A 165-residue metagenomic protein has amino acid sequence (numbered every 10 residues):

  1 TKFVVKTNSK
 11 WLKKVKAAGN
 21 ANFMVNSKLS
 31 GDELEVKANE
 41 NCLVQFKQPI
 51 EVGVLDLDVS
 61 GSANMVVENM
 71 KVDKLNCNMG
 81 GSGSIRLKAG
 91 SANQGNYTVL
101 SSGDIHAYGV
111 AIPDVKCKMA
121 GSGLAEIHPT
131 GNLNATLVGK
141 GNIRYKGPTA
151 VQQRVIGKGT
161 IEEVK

Functional and structural regions predicted by a protein language model:
T1-F3, M24, Q45, N64: Outer-membrane beta-barrel domain signature
T1-G19: Mid-chain, structured segments of secreted extracytoplasmic proteins
N8-K14, S27-V36, K47-L57, V67-C77 (+4 more regions): Short "repeat-start/strand-capping" segments in structured domains, especially the N-termini of parallel beta-helix
A17-N20, N39-N41, Q45, V59-S60: Extracellular beta-strand-rich, repetitive "passenger/adhesive" scaffolds that bind or process carbohydrates
A21, C42, A63-N64, G83-S84 (+4 more regions): Serine/threonine-enriched low-complexity regions in disordered or flexible coil/loop segments
A150-K165: Short, low-complexity, Pro/Ser/Thr/Gly-rich segments in the mature regions of secreted, periplasmic
